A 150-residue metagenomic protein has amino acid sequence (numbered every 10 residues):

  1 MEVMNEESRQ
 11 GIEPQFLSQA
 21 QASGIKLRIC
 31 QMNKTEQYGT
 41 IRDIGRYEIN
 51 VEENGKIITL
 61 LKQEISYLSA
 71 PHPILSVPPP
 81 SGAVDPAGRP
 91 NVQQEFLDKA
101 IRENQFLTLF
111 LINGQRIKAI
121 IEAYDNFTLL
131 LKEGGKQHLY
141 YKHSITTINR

Functional and structural regions predicted by a protein language model:
M1-K118, E122-R150: Short glycine-rich, low-complexity segments
